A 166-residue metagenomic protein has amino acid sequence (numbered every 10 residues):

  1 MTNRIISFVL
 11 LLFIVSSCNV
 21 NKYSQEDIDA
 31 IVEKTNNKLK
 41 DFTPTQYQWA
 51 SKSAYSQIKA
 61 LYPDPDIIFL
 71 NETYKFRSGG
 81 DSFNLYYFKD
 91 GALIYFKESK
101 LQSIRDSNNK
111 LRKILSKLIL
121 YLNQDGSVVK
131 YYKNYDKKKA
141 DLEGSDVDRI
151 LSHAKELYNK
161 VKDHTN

Functional and structural regions predicted by a protein language model:
M1-T2, V20: Generic N-terminal leader/processing signal
T2-V9: Sec-dependent signal peptide recognition, specifically the positively charged N-region followed immediately by
S16-S17: C-terminal motif of bacterial Sec signal peptides marking the signal peptidase cleavage site
V20-N166: Buried hydrophobic residues that stabilize the cores of well-folded domains
